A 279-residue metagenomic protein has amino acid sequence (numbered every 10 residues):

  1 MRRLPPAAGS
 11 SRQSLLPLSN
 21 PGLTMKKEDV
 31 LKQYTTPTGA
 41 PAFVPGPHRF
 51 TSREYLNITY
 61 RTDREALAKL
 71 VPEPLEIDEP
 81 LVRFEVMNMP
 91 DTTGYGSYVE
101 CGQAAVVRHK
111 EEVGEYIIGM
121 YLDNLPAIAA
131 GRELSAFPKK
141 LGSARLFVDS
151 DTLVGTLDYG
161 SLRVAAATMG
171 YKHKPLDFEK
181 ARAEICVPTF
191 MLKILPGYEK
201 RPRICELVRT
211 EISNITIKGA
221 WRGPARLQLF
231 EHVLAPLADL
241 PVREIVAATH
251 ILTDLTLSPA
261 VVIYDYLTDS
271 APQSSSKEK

Functional and structural regions predicted by a protein language model:
R2-R3, R12: Basic polycationic patches enriched in arginine
A7-A8: Acidic, Ala/Val/Gly-enriched low-complexity intrinsically disordered segments
R12-T24: Short, Lys/Arg-enriched N-terminal segments with co-localized hydrophobic residues within the first ~10-30 amino acids
K27-G39, E133-K279: Interaction-surface and assembly-scaffold signal
P41-V86: N-terminal ordered "arm"
I77-R108: Short, structured protein-protein interaction patches enriched in aromatics and acidic/basic residues, typified by
V99-E112, Y116-P126: Active-site-adjacent structural patch at catalytic or cofactor/ligand-binding sites
A129: Phosphate/adenylate-binding glycine loop and adjacent helical scaffold
